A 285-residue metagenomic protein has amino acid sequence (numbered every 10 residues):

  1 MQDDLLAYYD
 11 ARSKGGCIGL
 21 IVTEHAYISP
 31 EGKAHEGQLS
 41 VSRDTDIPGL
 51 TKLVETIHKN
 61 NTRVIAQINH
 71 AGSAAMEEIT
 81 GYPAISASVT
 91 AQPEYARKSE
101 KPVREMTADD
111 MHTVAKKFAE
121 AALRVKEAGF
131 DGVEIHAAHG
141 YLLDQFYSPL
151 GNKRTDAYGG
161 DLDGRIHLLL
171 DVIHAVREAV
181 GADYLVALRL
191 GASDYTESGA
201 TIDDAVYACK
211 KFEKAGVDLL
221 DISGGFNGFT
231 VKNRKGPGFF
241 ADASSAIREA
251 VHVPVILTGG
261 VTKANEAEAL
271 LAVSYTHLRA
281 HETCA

Functional and structural regions predicted by a protein language model:
M1-T56, N60-N69, V114: N-terminal capping/small domains of soluble enzymes
V41-N60, K153-Y184, R234-V255: Alpha-helix-loop-beta-strand connector modules within alpha/beta enzyme cores
A66-N69, F118, L190, P254-N265: Glycine-rich beta-to-alpha transition loops that act as phosphate-gripper elements at the mouths of alpha/beta enzyme
N69-A128: Non-globular sequence segments
A115, G159-D171, A192-Y207: Active-site glycine- and acidic-residue-rich loops that bind and position anionic ligands or nucleotide-like cofactors
A208-E249, V253: Glycine/Thr-rich beta-alpha phosphate-binding loop at enzyme active sites
T262-S274: Catalytic cores of alpha/beta
T276-T283: Conserved small/polar residues in nucleotide/adenosyl-binding loops
